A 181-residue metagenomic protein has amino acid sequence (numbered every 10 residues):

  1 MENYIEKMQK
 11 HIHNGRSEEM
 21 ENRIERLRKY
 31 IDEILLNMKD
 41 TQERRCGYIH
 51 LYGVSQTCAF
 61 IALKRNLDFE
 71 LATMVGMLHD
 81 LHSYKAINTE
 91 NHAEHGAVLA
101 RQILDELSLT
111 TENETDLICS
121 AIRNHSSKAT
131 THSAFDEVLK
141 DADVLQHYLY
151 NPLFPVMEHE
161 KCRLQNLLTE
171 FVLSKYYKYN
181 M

Functional and structural regions predicted by a protein language model:
E2-R26, K39-L67, L78, Q102 (+2 more regions): Divalent metal-dependent phosphate-bond-processing catalytic cores, especially two-metal-ion Mg2+/Mn2+ enzymes that act
I24, R28-D32, S55, E94-R101 (+1 more regions): An amphipathic alpha-helix signature
I31-I34, I122, L139: A generic structural signal for nonpolar/aromatic side chains embedded in well-ordered alpha-helices
D68-I87, H92, G96, L117-S126: His-Asp-centered metal-binding catalytic motifs of divalent-metal-dependent phosphohydrolases/nucleases
I87, L109-T110: Short acidic, glycine/proline-enriched loop segments that cap or flank alpha-helices
E112-D116: All-alpha amphipathic helical-bundle segments outside canonical DNA-binding/catalytic cores that form hydrophobic
